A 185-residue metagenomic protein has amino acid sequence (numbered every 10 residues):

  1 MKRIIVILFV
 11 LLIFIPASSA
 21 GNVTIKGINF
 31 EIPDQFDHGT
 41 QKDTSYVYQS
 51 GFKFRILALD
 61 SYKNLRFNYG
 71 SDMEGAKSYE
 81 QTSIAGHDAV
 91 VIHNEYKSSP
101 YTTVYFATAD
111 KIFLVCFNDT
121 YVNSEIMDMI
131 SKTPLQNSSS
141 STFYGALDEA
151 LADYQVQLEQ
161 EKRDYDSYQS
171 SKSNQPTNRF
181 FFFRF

Functional and structural regions predicted by a protein language model:
I4-I15: Sec-dependent N-terminal signal peptides
I15, P33-D37, D72-E74: Short, low-complexity, intrinsically disordered N-terminal segments
I15-T24: Sec-dependent signal peptide cleavage junction
A20, F182-F185: Short, solvent-exposed mixed-charge patches
N22, N29, T102-V104: Well-ordered beta-strand positions in beta-sheet-rich domains
T24, I28-D37, D110-N178: Surface-exposed amphipathic alpha-helical segments
G39-I126: Conserved polar/disulfide-associated segments of primarily extracytoplasmic proteins
